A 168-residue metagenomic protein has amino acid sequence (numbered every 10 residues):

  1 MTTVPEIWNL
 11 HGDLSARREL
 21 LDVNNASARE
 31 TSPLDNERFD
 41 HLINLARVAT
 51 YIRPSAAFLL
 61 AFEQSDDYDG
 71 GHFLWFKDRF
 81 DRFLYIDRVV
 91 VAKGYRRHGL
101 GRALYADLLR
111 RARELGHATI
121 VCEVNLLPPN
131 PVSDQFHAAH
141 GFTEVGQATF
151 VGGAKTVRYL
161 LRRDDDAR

Functional and structural regions predicted by a protein language model:
M1-R38, R53-A56: Short amphipathic alpha-helix that is part of the acyltransferase structural core
L45-D66: Conserved beta-hairpin
L60-R88, G152: Conserved acyl-donor/pantetheine-binding loop and adjacent beta-alpha core of acyl/acetyltransferases and related
D87, A92, N125: Residue-level recognition of the GNAT/N-acetyltransferase active site
V91, R97-R110, A139: Conserved acetyl-CoA-binding loop-helix of GNAT-fold acetyltransferases
A112-L127: Conserved GNAT acetyl-CoA-binding A-motif
L126-G146: Conserved active-site alpha-helix within GNAT-family acetyltransferase domains
Q147-R168: C-terminal "cap" of GNAT-fold acetyltransferases
